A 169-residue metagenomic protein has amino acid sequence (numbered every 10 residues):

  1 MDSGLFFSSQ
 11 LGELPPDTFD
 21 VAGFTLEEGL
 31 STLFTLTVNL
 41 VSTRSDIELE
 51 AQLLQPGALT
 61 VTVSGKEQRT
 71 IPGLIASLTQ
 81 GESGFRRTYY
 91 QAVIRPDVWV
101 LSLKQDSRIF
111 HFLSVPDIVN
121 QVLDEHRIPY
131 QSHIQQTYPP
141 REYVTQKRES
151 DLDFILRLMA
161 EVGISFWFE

Functional and structural regions predicted by a protein language model:
M1-E169: Amphipathic alpha-helical and helix-coil boundary elements used as assembly and membrane-proximal scaffolds
